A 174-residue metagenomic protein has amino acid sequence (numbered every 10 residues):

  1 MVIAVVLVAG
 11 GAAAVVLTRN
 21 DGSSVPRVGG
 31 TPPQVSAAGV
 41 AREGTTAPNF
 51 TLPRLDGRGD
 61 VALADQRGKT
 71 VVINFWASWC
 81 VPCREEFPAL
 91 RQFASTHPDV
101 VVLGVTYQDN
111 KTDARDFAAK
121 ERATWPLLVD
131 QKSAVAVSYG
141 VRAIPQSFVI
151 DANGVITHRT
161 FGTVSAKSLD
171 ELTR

Functional and structural regions predicted by a protein language model:
M1-N49, T173: N-terminal targeting signals for export/organelle localization
P32-P33, L52-R58, L128-D130: Short gly/ser/thr-rich secondary-structure transition/capping motifs
A41-G44, N49-V71, S95: A short beta-strand-turn-helix
V61-R84, L90: Short active-site neighborhood of thiol/selenol oxidoreductases, capturing the structured segment around
V72-N74, G104, V149: Hydrophobic beta-strand core positions in alpha/beta domains
R84-E121, Q131-S138: Structural microenvironment flanking redox-active thiols in thiol-disulfide oxidoreductases
D116-T124, V129-R174: Thiol/disulfide oxidoreductase modules built on the thioredoxin-like
